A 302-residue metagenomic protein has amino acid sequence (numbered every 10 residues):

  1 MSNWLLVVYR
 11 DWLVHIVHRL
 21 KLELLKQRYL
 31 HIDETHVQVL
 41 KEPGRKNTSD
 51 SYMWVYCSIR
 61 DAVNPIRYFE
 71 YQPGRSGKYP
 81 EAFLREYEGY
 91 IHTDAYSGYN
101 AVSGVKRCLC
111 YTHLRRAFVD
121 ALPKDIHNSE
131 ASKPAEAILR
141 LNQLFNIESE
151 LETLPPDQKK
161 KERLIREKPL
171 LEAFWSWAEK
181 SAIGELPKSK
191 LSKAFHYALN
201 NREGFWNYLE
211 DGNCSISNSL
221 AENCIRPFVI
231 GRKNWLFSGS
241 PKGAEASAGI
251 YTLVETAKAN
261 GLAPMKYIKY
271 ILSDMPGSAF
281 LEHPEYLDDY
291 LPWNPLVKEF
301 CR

Functional and structural regions predicted by a protein language model:
M1-R302: Catalytic center-proximal scaffold of phosphoryl-transfer enzymes
